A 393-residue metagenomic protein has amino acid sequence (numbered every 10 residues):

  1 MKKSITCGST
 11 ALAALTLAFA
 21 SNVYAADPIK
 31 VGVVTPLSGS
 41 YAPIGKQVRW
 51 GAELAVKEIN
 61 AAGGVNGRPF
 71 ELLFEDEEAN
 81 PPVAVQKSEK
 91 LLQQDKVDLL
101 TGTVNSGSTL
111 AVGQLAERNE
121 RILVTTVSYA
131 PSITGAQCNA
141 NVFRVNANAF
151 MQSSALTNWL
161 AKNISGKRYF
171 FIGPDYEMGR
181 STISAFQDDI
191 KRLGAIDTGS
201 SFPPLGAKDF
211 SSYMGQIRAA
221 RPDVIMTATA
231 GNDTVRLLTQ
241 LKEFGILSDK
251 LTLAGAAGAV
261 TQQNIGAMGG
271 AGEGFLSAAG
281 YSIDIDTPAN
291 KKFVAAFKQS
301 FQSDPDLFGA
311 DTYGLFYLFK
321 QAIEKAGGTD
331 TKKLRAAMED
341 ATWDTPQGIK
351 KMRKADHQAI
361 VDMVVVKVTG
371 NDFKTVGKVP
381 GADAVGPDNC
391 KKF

Functional and structural regions predicted by a protein language model:
F19-A25: Sec/Tat signal peptide C-region and signal peptidase I cleavage site
A26-P28, W50-F74, K191-G194: Signal peptide-proximal N-terminal region of secreted/periplasmic/extracellular or secretory-lumen proteins
I29-G51, E75-P82, V104-N105, I172-R180 (+2 more regions): Extracytoplasmic "Venus flytrap"
P43-V48, G64-G135, V145, P203-F210 (+1 more regions): Beta-alpha junction/loop-to-helix N-cap segments that form part of ligand/metal-binding clefts
V83-Q86, P131-S132, A140-F244, I283-K292: Extracellular/periplasmic Venus flytrap/periplasmic-binding protein
L91-T103, V124-T126, F170-G173, R221-G231 (+3 more regions): Periplasmic-binding protein-like
L238-Y313, E324-T329, V379-G381, V385-F393: Extracellular/periplasmic periplasmic-binding protein-like sensory domains
Q299-G309, L318-T375, C390: Segments of small-molecule ligand-sensing domains
